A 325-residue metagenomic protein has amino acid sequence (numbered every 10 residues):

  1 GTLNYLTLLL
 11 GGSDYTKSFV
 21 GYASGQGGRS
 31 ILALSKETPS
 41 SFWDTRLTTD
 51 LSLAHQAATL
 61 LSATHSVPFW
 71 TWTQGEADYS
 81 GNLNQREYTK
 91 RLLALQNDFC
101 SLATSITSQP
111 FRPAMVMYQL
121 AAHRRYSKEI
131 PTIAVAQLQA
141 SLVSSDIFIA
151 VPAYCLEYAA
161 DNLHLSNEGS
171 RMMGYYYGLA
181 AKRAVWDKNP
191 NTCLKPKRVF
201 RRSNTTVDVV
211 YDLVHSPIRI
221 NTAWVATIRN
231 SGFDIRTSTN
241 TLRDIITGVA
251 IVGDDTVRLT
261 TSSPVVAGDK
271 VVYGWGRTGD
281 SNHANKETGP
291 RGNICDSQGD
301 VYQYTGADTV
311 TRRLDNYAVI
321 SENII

Functional and structural regions predicted by a protein language model:
G1-I325: Cell-envelope and extracellular/periplasmic
